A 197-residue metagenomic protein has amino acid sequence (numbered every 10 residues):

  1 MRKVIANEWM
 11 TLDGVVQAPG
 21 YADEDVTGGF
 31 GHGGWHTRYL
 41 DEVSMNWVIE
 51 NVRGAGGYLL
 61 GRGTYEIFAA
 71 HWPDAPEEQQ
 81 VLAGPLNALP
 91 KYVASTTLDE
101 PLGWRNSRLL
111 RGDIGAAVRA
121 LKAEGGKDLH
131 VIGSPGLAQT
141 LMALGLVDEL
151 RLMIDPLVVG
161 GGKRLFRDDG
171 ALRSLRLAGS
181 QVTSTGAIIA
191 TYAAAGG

Functional and structural regions predicted by a protein language model:
M1-L146, P156-G197: Portal/gating segments that form or line small-molecule/metal binding sites
M153: Non-cysteine beta-strand/loop elements that form the S-adenosyl-L-methionine
